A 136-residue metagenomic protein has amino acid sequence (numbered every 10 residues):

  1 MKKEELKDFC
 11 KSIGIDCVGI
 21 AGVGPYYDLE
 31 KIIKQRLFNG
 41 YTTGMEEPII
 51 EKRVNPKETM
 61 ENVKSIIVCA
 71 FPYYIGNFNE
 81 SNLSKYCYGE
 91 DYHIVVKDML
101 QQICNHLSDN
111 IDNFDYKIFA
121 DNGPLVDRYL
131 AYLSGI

Functional and structural regions predicted by a protein language model:
M1-I136: Auxiliary alpha/beta "docking" domains used to position bulky ligands
